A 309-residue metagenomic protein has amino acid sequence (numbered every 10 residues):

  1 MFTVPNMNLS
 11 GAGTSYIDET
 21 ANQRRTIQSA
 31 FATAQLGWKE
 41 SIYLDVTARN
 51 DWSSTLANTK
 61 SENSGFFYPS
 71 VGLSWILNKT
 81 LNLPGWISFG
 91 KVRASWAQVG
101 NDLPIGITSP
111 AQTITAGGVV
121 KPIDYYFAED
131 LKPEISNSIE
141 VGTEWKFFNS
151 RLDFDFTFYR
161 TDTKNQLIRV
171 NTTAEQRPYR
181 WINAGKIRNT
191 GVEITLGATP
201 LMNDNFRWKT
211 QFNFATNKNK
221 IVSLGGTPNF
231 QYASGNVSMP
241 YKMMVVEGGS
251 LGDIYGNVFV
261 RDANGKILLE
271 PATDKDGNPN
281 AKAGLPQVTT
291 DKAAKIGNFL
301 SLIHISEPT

Functional and structural regions predicted by a protein language model:
M1-V245: Extracellular/periplasmic, surface-exposed regions of secreted and cell-surface proteins
I182, T199-L302: Conserved small-residue
S301-T309: Residue-level detector of conserved catalytic or cofactor/ligand-binding positions in enzyme active sites
